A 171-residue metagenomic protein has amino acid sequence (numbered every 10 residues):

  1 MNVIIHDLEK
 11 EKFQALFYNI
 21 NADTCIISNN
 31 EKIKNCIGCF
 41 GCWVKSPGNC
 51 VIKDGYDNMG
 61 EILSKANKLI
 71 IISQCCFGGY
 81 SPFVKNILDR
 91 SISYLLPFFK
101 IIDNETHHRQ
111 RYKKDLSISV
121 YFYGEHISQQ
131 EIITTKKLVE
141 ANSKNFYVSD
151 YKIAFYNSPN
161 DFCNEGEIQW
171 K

Functional and structural regions predicted by a protein language model:
M1, I127-K171: Glycine-rich phosphate/pyrophosphate-binding loop and the adjoining helix
M1-I4, D23-T24, K68-I70, Y112-Y121 (+1 more regions): Hydrophobic beta-strand segments of well-ordered beta-sheets in folded domains
M1-L69, S73, F77-L96, S143-K144 (+1 more regions): N-terminal beta1-alpha1-beta2 submodule of the flavodoxin-like/Rossmannoid cofactor-binding fold
Y18, Y56, Y80, Y94 (+5 more regions): Sequence-level detector for tyrosine residue identity
S28-N30, G124, N157: Residues at the C-termini of beta-strands that transition into short coil/loop
C36, G55-M59, F99-N104, S149-F155: Short C-terminal domain-edge/linker segments immediately following a structured domain
F98-N145: Short, glycine-/small-residue-rich phosphate/pyrophosphate-handling segment
